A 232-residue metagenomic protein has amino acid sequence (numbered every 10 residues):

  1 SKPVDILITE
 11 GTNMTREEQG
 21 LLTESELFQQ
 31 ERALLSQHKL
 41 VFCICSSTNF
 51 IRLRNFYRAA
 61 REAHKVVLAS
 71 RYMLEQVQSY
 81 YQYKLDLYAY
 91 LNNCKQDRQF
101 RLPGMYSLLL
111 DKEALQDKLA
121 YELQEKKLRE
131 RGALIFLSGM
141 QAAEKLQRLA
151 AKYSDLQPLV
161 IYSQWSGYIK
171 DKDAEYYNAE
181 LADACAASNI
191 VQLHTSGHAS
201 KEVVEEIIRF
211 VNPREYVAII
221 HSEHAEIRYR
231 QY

Functional and structural regions predicted by a protein language model:
S1-Y232: Acidic/His-rich, metal-assisted hydrolase cores and their charged scaffolds
